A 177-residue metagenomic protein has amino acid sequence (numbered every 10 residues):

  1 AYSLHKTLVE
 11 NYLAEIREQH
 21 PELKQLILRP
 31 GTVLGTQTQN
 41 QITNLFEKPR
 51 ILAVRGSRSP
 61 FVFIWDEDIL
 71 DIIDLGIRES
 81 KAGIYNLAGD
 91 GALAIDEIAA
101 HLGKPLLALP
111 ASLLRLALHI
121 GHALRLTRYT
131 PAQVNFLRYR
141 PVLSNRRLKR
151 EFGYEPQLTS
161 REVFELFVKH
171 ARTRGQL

Functional and structural regions predicted by a protein language model:
A1-E10, T32, S59-F63, A92: Short-chain dehydrogenase/reductase
L4, I64-E67, L93, L143 (+1 more regions): Residue-level signal for the nucleotide or nucleotide-sugar donor/cofactor binding architecture
H5, Q37, P60, Y139-R140: Glycine/small-residue-rich pyrophosphate-binding loop that anchors the diphosphate of NDP-sugar donors
T7-A14, L70-D71: Conserved active-site helix of classical SDR/Rossmann-fold NAD(P)-dependent CH-OH oxidoreductases
I16-D66: NAD(P)-dependent short-chain dehydrogenase/reductase
L70-Y129, N145, E165-V168, R174-L177: Mid/C-terminal beta-alpha module of Rossmann-like enzyme folds, strongest in SDR-family dehydrogenases/epimerases
A132-N145: Active-site loop of classical SDR/Rossmann-like NAD(P)-dependent oxidoreductases, centered on the catalytic Tyr-X3-Lys
